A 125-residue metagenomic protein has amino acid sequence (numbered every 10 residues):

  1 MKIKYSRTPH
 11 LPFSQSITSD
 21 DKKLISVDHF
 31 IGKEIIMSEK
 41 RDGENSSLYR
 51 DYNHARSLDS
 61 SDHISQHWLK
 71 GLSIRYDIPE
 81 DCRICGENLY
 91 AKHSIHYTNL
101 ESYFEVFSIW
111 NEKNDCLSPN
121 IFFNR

Functional and structural regions predicted by a protein language model:
M1-E44, R50-D77: Active-site-proximal "nucleotidyltransferase
I31, L69-S102, I109-N111: Non-transmembrane, aqueous-exposed alpha-helical and coiled segments at domain scale
S38-E39, A55-R56, C85-L89, F107-S108: Short His-Asn-centered micro-motif
N45-S46, N111: Short hydrophobic/aromatic residue motifs in ordered secondary structure
L48-Y49, N114: Generic hydrophobic alpha-helical membrane-span motif
D59-I64, S94-I95, N114-L117: Short, surface-exposed beta-strand/loop "edge" segments at domain boundaries and coil↔beta transitions
L100-R125: Extended, acidic-biased charged interface segments
